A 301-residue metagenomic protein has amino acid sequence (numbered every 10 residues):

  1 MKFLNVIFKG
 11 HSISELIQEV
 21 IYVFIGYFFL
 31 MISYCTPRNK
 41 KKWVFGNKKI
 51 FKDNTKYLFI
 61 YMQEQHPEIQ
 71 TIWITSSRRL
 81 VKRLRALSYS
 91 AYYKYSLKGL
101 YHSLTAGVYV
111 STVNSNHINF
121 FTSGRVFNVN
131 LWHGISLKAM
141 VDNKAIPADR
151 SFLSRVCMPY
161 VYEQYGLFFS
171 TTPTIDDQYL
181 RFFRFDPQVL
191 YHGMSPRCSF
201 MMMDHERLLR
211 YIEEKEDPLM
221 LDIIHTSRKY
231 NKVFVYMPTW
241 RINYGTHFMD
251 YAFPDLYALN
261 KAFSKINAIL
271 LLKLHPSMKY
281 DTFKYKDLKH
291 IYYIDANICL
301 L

Functional and structural regions predicted by a protein language model:
K2-G99: N-terminal pre-catalytic "stem/leader" segment of glycosyltransferase-like enzymes
F8-Y27, L137-I146, S154-N243: A nucleotide-sugar donor-handling region in carbohydrate enzymes
N54-L58, Q63-E64, P196-K284: Conserved catalytic-core segment of nucleotide-activated headgroup transferases in glycan assembly
K56, S88-L153: Extended catalytic core of nucleotide-activated donor transferases of GT-like folds
I69-S77, S170, L271-H275: Short internal beta-strands
T75-V81, V113-H117, H275-K279: Short, polar loop motifs at secondary-structure junctions
Y92-V108, L271, P276-L301: Donor nucleotide-activated moiety binding/catalytic core segment of transferases that use nucleotide-activated donors
Y109-V110, G166-T172, I269-L271: A short beta-strand/loop micro-motif in the catalytic core of glycosyltransferases that engages the nucleotide-sugar
